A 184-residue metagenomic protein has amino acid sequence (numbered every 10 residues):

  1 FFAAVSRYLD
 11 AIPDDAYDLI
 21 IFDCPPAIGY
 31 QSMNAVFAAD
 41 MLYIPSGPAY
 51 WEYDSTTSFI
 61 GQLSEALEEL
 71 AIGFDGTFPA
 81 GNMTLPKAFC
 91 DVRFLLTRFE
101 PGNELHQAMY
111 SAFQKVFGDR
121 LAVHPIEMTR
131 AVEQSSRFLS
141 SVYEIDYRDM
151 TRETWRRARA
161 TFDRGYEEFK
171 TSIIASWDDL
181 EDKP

Functional and structural regions predicted by a protein language model:
F1-V5: Short glycine-rich substrate-engagement loop in P-loop NTPases that contacts/grips substrate
S6-D10: Short, basic/hydrophobic alpha-helical segments
A11-V123: Conserved catalytic-core segment of NTP-binding enzymes
F78-P184: C-terminal lobe/tail of nucleotide-utilizing enzymes
